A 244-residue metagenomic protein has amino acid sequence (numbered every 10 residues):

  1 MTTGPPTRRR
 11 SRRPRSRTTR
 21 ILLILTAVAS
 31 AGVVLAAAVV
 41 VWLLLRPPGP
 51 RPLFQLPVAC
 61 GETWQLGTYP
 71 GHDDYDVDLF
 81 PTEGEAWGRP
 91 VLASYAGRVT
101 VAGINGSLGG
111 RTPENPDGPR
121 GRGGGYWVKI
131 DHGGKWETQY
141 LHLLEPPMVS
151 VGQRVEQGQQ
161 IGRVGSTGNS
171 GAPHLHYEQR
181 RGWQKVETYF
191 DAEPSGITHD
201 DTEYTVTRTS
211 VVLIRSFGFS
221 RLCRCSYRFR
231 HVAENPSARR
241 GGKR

Functional and structural regions predicted by a protein language model:
M1-L22: Terminal targeting segments of Actinobacterial cell-envelope proteins
S30-V34: Hydrophobic core
L35-L53: C-terminal region of N-terminal signal peptides and the immediate post-cleavage residues of exported proteins
P50-Q55, Q65, G118-P119, S150-E156 (+1 more regions): Acidic, glycine-rich catalytic/binding loops that coordinate metals and/or anionic ligands
P52-L56, H72-R120, Q184: Short, glycine/small-residue-enriched coil/turn segments at secondary-structure junctions
T63, D76, G124-W127: Short glycine-rich loop/turn motifs
P90-A102, V149-V164: Short, well-structured beta-strand-loop connectors
A93-E145, P173, E178: Zn2+-dependent peptidoglycan hydrolase active-site motif and core
